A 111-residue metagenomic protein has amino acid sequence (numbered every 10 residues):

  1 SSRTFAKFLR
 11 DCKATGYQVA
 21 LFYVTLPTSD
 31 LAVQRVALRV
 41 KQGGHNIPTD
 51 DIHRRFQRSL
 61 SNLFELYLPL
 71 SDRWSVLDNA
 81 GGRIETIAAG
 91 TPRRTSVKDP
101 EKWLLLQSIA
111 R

Functional and structural regions predicted by a protein language model:
S1-Y23, F56-S59, L63, S75: Glycine-rich phosphate-binding loop used to anchor ATP phosphates in small-molecule kinases, encompassing both
S2, T25-L31, G81-R83: Conserved nucleotide-binding/hydrolysis micro-motifs of P-loop NTPases
F8-C12, R35-L38, A89-T91: Short, glycine/charged-enriched secondary-structure capping and boundary segments
T15-S59: A glycine- and Lys/Arg-enriched "phosphate-lid" helix/loop adjacent to the NTP-binding pocket of small-molecule kinases
I52, F64-E65: Cell-envelope/glycan interface and biosynthesis
E65-R111: NTP-dependent small-molecule kinase module
